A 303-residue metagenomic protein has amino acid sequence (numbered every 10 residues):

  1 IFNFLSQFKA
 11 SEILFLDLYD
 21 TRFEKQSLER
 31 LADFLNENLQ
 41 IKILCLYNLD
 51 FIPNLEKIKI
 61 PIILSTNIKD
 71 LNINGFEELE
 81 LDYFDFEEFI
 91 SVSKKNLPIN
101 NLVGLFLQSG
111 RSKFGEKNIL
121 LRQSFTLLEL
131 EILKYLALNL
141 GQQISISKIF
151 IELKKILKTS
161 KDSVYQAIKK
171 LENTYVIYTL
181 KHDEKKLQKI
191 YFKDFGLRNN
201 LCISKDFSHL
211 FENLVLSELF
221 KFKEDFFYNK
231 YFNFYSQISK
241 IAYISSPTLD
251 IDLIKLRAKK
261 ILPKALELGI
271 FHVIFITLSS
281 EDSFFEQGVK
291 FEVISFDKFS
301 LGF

Functional and structural regions predicted by a protein language model:
F2-L5, S27-F34, E56-K59, F284-K290: Short, aromatic/basic amphipathic alpha-helical patches
F2-S11, D20, H182, L187-F303: A cross-kingdom feature that marks ATP-driven nucleic-acid transaction machinery
F8-L31: AAA+/P-loop NTPase substrate/partner-engagement loops
I13-F15, I62, F76-E80, V273-F275 (+1 more regions): Conserved beta-strand scaffold positions in the cores of enzyme catalytic domains, especially in NTP/NDP-utilizing
D17-D20, D33-N54: Conserved P-loop NTPase "ATPase switch" module shared by AAA+ and STAND
N48-I52, L64-L71, Y231-N233, I276-S283: Short, polar loop motifs at secondary-structure junctions
I60-P61, S65-Q143, S147: Interdomain motor-coupling "hinge/lid" segment immediately C-terminal to the ATP-binding subdomain of NTP-driven enzymes
N118-K240: Accessory nucleic acid-recognition modules appended to NTPase machines
